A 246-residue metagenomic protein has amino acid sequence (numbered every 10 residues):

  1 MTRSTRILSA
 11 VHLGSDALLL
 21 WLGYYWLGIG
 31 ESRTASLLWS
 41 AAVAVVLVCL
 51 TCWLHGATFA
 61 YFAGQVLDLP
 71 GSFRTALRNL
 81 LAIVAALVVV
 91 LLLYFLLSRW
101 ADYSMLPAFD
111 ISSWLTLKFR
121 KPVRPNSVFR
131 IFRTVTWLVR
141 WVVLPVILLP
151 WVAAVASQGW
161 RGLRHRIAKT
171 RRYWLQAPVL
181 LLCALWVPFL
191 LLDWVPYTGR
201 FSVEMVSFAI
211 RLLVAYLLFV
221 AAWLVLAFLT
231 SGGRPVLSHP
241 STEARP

Functional and structural regions predicted by a protein language model:
M1-P246: Hydrophobic alpha-helical membrane segments
